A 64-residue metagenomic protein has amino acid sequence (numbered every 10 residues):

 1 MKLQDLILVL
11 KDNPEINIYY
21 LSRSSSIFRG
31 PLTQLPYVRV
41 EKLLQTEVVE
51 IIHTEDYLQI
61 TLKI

Functional and structural regions predicted by a protein language model:
M1-S26: N-terminal acidic leader/helix
N17-I64: Detector for the mature cores of small, proteolytically processed and post-translationally modified peptide effectors
